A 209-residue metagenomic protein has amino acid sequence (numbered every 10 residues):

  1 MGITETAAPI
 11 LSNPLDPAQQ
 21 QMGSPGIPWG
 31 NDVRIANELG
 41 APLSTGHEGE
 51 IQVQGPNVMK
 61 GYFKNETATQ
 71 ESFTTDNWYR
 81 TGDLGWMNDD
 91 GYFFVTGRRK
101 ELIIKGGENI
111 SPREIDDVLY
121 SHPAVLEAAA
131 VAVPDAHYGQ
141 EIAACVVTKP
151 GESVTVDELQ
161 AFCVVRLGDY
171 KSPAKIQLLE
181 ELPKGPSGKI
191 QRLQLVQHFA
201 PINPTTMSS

Functional and structural regions predicted by a protein language model:
M1-D32, S44-G49, V58-K60, T74-D76 (+1 more regions): Conserved ATP-binding loop and adjacent catalytic segment of the adenylate-forming AMP-binding
I3, N31, N65, T75 (+3 more regions): Short, well-ordered coil loops that connect the C-terminus of an alpha-helix to the N-terminus of a beta-strand
T6, P183-K184: A short acidic, often aromatic-flanked loop/helix-cap motif at beta-alpha or helix-coil junctions that lines enzyme
G26, E50, E101, Q197-A200: A short acidic/small-residue loop/turn micro-motif
V33, L39, G55, K60-G61 (+4 more regions): AMP-binding/adenylate-forming catalytic core of the ANL superfamily
E66-Q70: A short helix/loop element that forms part of the nucleotide-sugar donor recognition site in Leloir-type
